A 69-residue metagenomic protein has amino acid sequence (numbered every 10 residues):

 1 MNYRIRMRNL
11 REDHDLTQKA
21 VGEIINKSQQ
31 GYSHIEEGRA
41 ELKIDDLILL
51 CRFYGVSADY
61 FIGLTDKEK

Functional and structural regions predicted by a protein language model:
M1-D13: A short, Lys/Arg-rich alpha-helix, primarily the initiator
R6, T17, K43-D46, S57: Residues that mark the N-terminal boundary/hinge immediately upstream of a DNA-recognition element
D13, H34, R52, Y60-K69: Short, charged recognition helix plus adjacent turn of helix-turn-helix-like nucleic-acid-binding domains
D15-H34: Short alpha-helical DNA-recognition segment
N26, D45-Y60: DNA major-groove recognition helix of helix-turn-helix/homeodomain DNA-binding modules
